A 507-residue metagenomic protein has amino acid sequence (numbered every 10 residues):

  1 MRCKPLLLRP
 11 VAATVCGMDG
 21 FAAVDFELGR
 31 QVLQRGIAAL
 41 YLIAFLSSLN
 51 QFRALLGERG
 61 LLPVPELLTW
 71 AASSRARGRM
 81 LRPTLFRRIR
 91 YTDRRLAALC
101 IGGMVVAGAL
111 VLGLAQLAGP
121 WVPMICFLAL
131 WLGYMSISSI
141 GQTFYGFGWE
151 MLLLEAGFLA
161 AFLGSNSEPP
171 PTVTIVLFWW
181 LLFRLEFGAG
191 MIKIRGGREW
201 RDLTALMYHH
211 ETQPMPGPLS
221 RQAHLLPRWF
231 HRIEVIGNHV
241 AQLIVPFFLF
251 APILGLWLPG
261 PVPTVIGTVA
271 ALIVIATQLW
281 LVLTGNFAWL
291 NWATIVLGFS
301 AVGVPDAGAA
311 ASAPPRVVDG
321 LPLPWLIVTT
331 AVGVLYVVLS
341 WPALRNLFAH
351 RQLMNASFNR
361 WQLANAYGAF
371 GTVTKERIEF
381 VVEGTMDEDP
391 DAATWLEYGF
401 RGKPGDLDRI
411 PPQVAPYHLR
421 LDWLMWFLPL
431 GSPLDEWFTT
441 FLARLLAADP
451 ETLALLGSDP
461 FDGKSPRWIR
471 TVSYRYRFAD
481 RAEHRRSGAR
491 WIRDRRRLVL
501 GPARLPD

Functional and structural regions predicted by a protein language model:
V15-D507: Alpha-helical membrane-anchoring segments
